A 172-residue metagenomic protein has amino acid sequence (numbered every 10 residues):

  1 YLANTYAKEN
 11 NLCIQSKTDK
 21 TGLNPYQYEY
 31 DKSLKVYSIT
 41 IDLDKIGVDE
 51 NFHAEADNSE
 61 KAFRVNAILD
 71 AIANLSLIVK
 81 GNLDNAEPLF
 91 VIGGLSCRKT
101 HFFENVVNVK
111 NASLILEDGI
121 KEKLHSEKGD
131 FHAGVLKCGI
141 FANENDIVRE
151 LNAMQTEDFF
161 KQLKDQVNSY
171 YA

Functional and structural regions predicted by a protein language model:
Y1-A172: Basic polyanion-binding and macromolecular-assembly surfaces
